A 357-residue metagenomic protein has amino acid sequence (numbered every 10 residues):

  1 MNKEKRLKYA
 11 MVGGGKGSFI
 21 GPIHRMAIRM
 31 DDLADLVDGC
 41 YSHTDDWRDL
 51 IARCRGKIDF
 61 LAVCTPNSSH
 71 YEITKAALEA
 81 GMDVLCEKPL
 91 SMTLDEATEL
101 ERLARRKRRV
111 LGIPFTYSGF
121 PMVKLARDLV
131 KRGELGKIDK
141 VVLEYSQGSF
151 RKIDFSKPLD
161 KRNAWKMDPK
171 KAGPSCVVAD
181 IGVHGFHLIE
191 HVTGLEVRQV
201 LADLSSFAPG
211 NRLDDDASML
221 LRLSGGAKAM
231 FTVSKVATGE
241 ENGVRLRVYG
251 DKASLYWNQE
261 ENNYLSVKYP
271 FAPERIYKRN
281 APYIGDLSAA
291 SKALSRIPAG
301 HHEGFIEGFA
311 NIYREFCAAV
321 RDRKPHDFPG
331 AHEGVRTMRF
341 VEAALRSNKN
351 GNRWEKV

Functional and structural regions predicted by a protein language model:
M1-R6, D49, F60-A62, A272 (+2 more regions): C-terminal helix-rich "cap/oligomerization" subdomain common to oxidoreductases
M1-S42: N-terminal Rossmann-like dinucleotide-binding module
K5, K16, S118-N211, L265 (+1 more regions): Predominantly a Rossmann-like dinucleotide-binding segment in NAD(P)-dependent oxidoreductases
R6, S218, L223, K252-F328: C-terminal glycine/acidic-rich active-site capping loop/insertion
H43-L103, A310: Beta-loop-alpha module in the N-terminal Rossmann-like domain of NAD(P)-dependent dehydrogenases, especially those
C86, M92, L111-I113, W257: Hydrophobic residues in well-ordered beta-strands that form the structural core
E99-Y117, K137-K140: Rossmann-fold dehydrogenase core element
H184-L188, V192-S254, Q259-N263: Glycine-rich, aromatic-lined ligand/substrate-binding cores of catalytic and carbohydrate-binding domains
